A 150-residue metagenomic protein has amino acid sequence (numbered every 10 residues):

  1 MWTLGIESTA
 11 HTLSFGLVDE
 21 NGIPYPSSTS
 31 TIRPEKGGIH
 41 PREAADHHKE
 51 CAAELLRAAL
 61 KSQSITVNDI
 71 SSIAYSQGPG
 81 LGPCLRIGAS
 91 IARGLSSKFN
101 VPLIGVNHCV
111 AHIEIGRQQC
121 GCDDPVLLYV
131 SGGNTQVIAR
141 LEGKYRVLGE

Functional and structural regions predicted by a protein language model:
M1-E150: Short acidic/glycine-rich loops and adjacent helix/strand connectors that line catalytic pockets where negatively
